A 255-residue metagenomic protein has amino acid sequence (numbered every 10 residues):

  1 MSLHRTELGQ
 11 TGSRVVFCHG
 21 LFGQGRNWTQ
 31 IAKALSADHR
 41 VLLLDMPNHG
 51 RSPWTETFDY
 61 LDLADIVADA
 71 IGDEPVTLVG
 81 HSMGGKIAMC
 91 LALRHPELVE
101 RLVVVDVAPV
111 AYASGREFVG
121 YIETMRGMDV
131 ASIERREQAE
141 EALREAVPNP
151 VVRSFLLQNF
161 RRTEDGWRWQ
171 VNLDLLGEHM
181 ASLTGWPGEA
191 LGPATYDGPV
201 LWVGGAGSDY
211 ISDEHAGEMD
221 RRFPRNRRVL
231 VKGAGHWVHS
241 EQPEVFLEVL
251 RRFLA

Functional and structural regions predicted by a protein language model:
T6-P53: Conserved HGGG/HGGXW glycine-rich cap/lid loop of the alpha/beta-hydrolase fold
C18-G20, H81, G204: The conserved beta1-alpha1 loop
K33, L42-G80, I87, E248-R251: Active-site loop/oxyanion-hole signature of alpha/beta-hydrolase fold enzymes
G84, A88-A92: Short helix immediately C-terminal to the catalytic nucleophile in hydrolase catalytic domains
L93, E100-R135: Flexible "cap/lid" loop of the alpha/beta hydrolase fold
A131-L183, P187: Conserved alpha/beta-hydrolase catalytic His-Asp/Glu region
D165-R222, R227-L230: Conserved serine/cysteine hydrolase catalytic core
A234-P243, L247: Catalytic histidine-centered segment of alpha/beta-hydrolase-like enzymes
